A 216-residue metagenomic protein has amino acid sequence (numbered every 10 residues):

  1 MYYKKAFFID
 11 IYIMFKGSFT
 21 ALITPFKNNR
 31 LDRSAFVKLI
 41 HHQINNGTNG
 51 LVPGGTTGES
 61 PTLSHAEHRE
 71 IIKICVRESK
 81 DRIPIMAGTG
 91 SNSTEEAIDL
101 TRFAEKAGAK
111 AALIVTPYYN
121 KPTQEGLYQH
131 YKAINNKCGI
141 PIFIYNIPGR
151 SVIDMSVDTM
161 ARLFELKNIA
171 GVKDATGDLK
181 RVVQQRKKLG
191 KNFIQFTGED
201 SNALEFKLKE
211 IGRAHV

Functional and structural regions predicted by a protein language model:
Y3-I13: Short, Lys/Arg-enriched N-terminal segments with co-localized hydrophobic residues within the first ~10-30 amino acids
K4-K5, N45, T197: Compositionally biased, intrinsically disordered low-complexity segments enriched in polar/proline residues
F15-T20, T24-K27, L31-D154: Active-site beta->alpha loop and helix N-cap motifs at the rims of alpha/beta catalytic domains
R150-H215: Catalytic alpha/beta core domains of metabolic enzymes, predominantly
